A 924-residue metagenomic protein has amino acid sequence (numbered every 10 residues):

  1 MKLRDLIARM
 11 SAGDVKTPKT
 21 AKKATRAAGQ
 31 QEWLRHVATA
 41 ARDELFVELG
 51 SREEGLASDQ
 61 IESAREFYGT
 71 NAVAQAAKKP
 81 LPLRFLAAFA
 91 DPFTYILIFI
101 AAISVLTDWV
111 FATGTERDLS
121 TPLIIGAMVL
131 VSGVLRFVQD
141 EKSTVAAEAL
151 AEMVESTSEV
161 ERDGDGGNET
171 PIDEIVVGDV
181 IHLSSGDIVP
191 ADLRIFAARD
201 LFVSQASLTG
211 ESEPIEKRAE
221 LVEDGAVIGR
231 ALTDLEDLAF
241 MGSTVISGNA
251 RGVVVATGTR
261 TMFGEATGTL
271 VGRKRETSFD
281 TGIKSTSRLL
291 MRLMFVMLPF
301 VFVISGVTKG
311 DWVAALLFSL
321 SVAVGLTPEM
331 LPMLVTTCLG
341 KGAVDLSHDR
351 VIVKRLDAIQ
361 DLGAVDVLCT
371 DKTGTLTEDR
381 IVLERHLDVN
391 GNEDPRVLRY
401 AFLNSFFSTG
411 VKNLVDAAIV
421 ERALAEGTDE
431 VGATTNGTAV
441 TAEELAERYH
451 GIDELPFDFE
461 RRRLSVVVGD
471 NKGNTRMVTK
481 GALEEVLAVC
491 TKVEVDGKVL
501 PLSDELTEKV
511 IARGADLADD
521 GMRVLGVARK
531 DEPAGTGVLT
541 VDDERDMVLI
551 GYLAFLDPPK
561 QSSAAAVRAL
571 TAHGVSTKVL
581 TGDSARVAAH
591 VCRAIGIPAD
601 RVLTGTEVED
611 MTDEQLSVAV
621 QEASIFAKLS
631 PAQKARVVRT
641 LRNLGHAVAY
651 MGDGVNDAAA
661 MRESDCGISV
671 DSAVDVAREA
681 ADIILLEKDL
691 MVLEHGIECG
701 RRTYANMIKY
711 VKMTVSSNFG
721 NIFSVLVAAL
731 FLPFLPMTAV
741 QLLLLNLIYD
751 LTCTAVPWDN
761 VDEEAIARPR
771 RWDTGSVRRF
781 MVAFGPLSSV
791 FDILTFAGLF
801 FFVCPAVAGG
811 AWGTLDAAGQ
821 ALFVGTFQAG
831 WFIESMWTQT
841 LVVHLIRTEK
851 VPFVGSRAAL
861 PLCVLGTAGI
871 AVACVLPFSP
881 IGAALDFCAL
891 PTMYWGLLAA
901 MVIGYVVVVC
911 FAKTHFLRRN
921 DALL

Functional and structural regions predicted by a protein language model:
M1-G167, D173-V176, I181-V189, R194-R275 (+3 more regions): Non-lumenal N-terminal regulatory segments of integral membrane proteins
R52, L238-I246, D361-V548, F555 (+6 more regions): Cytosolic catalytic regions of ATP/NTP-dependent phosphoryl-transfer enzymes
A87-V110, I125-R136, E155-S156, R288-G306 (+8 more regions): Alpha-helical transmembrane segments of multi-pass membrane proteins, especially the membrane-embedded transport
F99-I124, L289-T327, G340, V344-R350 (+5 more regions): Helix-interface capping motifs at the ends of transmembrane segments in multi-pass membrane proteins
D108-V110, L123-E155, R162, K274-T370 (+6 more regions): Hydrophobic alpha-helical transmembrane segments
F137-E161, E213, R260-G272, V307 (+7 more regions): Juxtamembrane helix-loop transition segments at the membrane interface in multi-pass membrane proteins
M297, V301-S305, P332, K341-A343 (+4 more regions): Membrane-embedded transport module
A564-A566, A572, S584-I595, A632-T640 (+1 more regions): Acidic, divalent-metal-coordinating active-site segment for phosphoryl/phosphodiester hydrolysis, typified by short
